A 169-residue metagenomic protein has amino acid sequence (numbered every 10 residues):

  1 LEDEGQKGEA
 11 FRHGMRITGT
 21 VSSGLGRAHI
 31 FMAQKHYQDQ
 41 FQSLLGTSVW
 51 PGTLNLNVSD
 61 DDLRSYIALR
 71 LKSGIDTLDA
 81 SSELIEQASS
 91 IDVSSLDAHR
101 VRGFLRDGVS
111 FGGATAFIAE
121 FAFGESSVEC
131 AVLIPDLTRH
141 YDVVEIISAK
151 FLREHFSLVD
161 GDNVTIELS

Functional and structural regions predicted by a protein language model:
L1-E9: Generic low-complexity, intrinsically disordered segments
G8-V143, D160, V164-I166: Long, compositionally biased stretches
S148-H155: Short alpha-helix capping/helix-loop boundary micro-motifs
